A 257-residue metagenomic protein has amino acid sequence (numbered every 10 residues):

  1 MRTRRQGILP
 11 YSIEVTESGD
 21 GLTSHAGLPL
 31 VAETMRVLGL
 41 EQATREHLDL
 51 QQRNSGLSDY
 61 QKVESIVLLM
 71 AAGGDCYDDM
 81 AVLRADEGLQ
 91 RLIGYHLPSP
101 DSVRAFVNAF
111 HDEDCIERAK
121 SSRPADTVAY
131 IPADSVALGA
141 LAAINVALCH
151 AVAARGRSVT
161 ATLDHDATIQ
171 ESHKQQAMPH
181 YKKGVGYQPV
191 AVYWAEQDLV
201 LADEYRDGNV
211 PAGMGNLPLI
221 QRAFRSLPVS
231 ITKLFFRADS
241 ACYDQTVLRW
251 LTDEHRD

Functional and structural regions predicted by a protein language model:
M1-V210, L217-V229, E254: Dynamic "connector" segments at or just before major functional cores
D166, K233-Y243: Acidic/histidine-rich, metal-coordinating catalytic segments
K174, Q245-R249: Short, function-defining helix-loop hinge/capping sites that tune catalysis or transport
A212-G213, Q245: Active-site-adjacent beta->alpha loops and helix N-cap segments on the catalytic face of soluble alpha/beta enzymes
L219-A223, R237, V247: Short, hydrophobic/aromatic alpha-helical segments in well-folded domains
L248-D257: Short, surface-exposed basic-aromatic patches at helix termini and helix-loop junctions that form
